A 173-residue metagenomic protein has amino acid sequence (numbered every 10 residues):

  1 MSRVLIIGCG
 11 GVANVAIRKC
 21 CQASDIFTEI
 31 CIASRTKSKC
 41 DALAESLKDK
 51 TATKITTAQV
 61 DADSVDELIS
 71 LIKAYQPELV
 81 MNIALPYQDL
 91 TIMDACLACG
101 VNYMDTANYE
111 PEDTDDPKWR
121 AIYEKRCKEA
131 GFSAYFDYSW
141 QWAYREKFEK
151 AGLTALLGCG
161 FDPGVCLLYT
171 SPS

Functional and structural regions predicted by a protein language model:
I6-G10: Conserved N-terminal Rossmann-fold NAD(P)-binding element of oxidoreductases
A13-N14: N-terminal Rossmann-fold NAD(P) dinucleotide-binding loop
T36-S38: Helix N-cap at the beta1-alpha1 junction of Rossmann-like dinucleotide-binding domains, i.e., the first residues
T51-D63: Rossmann-fold cofactor-recognition segment
A62-K73: Conserved Rossmann-fold cofactor-binding substructure of NAD(P)-dependent oxidoreductases
N108-G152: Rossmann-fold NAD(P)-binding glycine/threonine-rich loop
Y169-S173: Conserved small/polar residues in nucleotide/adenosyl-binding loops
